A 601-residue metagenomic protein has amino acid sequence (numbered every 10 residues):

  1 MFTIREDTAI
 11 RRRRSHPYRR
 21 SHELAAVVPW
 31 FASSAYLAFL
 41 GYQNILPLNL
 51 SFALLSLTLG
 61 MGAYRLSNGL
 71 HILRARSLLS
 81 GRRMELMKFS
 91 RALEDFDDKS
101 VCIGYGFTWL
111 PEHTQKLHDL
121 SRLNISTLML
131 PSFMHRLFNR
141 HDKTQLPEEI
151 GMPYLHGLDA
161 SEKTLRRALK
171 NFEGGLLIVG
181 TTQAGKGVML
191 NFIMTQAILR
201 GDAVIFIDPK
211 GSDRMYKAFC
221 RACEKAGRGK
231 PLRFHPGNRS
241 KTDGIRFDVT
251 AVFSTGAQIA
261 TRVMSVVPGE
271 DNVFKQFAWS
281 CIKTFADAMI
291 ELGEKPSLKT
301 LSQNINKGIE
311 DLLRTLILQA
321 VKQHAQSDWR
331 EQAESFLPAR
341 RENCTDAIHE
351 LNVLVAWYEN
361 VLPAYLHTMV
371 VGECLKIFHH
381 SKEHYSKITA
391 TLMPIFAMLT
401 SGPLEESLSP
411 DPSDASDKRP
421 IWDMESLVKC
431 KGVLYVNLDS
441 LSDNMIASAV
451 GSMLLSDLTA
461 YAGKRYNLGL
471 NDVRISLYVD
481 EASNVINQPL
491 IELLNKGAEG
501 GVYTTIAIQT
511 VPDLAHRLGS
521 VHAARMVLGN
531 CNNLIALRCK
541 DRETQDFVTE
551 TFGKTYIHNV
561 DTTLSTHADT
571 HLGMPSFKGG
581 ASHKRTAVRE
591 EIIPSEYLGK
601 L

Functional and structural regions predicted by a protein language model:
M1-F206, S212-G229, E291, Q319-H324 (+5 more regions): Accessory regions of macromolecular translocation/handling assemblies
F2-D7, F138, P147-E149, H156-A160 (+2 more regions): P-loop NTPase motor domains
Y18-S21, A63, G269-D287, D423-M424 (+2 more regions): P-loop NTPase motor core of the ASCE superfamily
W30-A32, N437, L477, C531: Short, flexible active-site loops
H235-G237, I508, R538: Residues at the C-termini of beta-strands that transition into short coil/loop
T242, L514-A515: Short acidic/His/Gly/Ser-rich catalytic and metal-binding motifs that mark active-site loops of diverse hydrolases
Q509-D513: Conserved H-loop
